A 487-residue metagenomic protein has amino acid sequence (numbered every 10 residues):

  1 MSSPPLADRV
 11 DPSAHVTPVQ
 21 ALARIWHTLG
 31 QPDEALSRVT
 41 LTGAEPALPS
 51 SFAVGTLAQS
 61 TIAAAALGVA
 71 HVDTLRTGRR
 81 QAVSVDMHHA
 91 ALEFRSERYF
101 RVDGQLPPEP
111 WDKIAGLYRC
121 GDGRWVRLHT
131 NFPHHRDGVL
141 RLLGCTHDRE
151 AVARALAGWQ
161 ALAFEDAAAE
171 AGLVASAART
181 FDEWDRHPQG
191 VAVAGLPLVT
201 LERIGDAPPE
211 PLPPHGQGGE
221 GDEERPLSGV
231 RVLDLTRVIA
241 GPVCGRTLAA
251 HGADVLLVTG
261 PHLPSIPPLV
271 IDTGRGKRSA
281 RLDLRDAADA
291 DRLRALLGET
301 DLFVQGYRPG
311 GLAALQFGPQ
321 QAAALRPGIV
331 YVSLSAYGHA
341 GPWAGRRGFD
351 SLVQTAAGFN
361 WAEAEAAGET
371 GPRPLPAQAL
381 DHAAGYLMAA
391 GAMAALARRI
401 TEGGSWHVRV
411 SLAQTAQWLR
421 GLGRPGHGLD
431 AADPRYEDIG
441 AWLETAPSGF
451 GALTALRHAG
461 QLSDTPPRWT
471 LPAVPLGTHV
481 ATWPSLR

Functional and structural regions predicted by a protein language model:
M1-H262, G298, A322-S333, Y337-G338 (+3 more regions): Acyl-CoA thioester-binding alpha/beta core of soluble enzymes
P242-V243, P268, L282-L284, R294 (+6 more regions): Domain-scale recognition of functional cores that engage charged ligands
R246, A280, D291, L302 (+4 more regions): Feature representing long, continuous alpha-helical segments
G252, G276-K277, T300, F349: Short, well-ordered alpha-helix to beta-strand connector turns
A253, L257-L284, A288, R292: Glycine-rich phosphate-binding loop and adjoining beta1-alpha1-beta2 segment of Rossmann-like nucleotide-binding folds
R278-A324: A structured beta-alpha segment of the ubiquitous adenosine-cofactor-binding alpha/beta core
S335-R347, Q378-H382: Active-site PLP-lysine loop of aminotransferase-like
G345-A367: Flexible glycine/proline-rich, aromatic-decorated loop/lid segments
